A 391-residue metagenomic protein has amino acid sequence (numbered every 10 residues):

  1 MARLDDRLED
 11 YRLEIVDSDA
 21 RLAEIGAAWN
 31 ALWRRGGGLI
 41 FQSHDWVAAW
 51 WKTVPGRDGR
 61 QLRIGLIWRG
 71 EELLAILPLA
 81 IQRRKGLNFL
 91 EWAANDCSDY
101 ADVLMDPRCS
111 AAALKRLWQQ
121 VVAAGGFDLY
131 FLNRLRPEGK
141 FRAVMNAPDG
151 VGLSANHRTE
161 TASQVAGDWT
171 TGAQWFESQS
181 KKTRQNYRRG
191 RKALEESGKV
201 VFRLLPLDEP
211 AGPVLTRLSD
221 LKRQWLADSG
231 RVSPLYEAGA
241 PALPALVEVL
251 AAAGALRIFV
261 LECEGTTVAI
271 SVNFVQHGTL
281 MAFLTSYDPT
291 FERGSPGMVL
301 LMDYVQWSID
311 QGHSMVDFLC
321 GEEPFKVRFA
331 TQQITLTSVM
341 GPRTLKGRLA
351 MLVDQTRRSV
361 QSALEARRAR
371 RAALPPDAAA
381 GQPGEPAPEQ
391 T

Functional and structural regions predicted by a protein language model:
A2-I15, D19, I81, R142-Q174 (+4 more regions): Active-site/acyl-donor-binding loops of N-acyltransferases
R12-E91, R134-E160, D168-R293, E389-T391: A conserved beta-strand-loop-helix scaffold within acyl/acetyltransferase catalytic domains
V47-V54, L62, A101-L114: Aromatic/His-enriched, Gly/Pro-containing loop or helix-boundary segments that lie immediately adjacent to catalytic
G59-L62, G125-F127, L256, Q311-H313: Short, high-confidence coil segments that cap the C-terminus of an alpha-helix and link into the following beta-strand
W68, I76, S98, D106 (+2 more regions): Aromatic (often tryptophan-rich) hydrophobic motifs at membrane interfaces
E91-C97, L104: Residues forming anionic-ligand binding surfaces in small-molecule and nucleic-acid pockets of primarily soluble enzymes
V122-K140: ATP-hydrolysis module of ASCE/P-loop NTPase motor domains, specifically the Walker B Asp-Glu catalytic pair
Y130-L132, R203, D317: Short catalytic-loop micro-motif centered on adjacent basic/acidic residues
